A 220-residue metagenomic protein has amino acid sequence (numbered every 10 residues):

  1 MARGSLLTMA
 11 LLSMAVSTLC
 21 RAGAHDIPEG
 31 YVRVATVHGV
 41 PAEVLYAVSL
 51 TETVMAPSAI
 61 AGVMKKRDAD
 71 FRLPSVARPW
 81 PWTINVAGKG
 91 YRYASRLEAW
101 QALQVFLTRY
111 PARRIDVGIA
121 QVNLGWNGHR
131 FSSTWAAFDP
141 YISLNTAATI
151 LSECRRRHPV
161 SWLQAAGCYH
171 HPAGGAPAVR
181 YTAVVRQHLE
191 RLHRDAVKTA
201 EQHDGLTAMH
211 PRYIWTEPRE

Functional and structural regions predicted by a protein language model:
M1-E43, A183, Q187-E220: N-terminal secretory targeting signals
G23-D195: Catalytic glycan-binding domains that act on GlcNAc-containing polysaccharides
